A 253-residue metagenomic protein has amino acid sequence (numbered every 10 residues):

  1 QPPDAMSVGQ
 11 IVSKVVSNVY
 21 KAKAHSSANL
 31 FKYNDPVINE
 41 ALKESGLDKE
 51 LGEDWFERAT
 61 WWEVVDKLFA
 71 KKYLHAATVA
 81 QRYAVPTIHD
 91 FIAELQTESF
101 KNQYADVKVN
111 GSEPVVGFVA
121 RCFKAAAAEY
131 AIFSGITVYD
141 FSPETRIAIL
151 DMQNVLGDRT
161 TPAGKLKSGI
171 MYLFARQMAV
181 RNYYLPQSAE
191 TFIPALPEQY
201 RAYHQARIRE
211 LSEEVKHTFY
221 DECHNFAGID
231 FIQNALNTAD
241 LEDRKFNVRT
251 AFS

Functional and structural regions predicted by a protein language model:
Q1-L241: P-loop NTPase motor domains
I149, V248-S253: Structural recognition of the conserved hydrophobic beta-strand(s) that form the central parallel beta-sheet of P-loop
R244: Anion (oxyanion) recognition and catalysis
